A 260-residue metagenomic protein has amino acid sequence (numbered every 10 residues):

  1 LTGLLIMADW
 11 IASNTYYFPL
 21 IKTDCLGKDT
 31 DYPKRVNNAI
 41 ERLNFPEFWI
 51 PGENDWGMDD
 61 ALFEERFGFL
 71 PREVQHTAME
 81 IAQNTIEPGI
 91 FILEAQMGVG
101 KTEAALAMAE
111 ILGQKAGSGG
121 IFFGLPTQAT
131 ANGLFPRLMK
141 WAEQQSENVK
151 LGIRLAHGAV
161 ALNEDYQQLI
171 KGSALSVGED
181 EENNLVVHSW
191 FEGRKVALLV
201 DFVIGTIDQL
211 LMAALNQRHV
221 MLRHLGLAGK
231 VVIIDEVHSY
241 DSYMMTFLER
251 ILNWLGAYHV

Functional and structural regions predicted by a protein language model:
L1-E65: N-terminal accessory nucleic-acid engagement/regulatory domains that precede and modulate ATP-driven motor cores
G57-E94: Conserved pre-motif I regulatory segment
I86-I92, S118-G120, L199-V200, V260: Pre-Walker A (Motif I) flank of P-loop NTPase domains
E87-A109, Y240-D241: Walker A/P-loop
T102-G119, R137, I251-W254: Walker A/P-loop NTP-binding motif
G119-E143, L155-A161: Conserved Walker A/P-loop ATP-binding site and its immediately adjacent core in helicase/helicase-like ATPase domains
Q145-A213: Inter-Walker segment of RecA-like/P-loop motor cores
V220-Y258: SF2 helicase catalytic motif II
